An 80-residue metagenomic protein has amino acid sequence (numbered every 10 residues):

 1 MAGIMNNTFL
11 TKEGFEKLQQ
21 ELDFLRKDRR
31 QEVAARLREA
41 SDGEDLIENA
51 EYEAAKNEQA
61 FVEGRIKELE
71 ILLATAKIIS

Functional and structural regions predicted by a protein language model:
A2-D23, K27-F61, I66: N-terminal cationic and glycine-rich segments that engage phosphates or anionic surfaces
E44-N49, L73-S80: Glycine/charge-rich, flexible interdomain linkers and switch-proximal surface loops that mediate coupling
V62-K77: Amphipathic alpha-helical coiled-coil segments
